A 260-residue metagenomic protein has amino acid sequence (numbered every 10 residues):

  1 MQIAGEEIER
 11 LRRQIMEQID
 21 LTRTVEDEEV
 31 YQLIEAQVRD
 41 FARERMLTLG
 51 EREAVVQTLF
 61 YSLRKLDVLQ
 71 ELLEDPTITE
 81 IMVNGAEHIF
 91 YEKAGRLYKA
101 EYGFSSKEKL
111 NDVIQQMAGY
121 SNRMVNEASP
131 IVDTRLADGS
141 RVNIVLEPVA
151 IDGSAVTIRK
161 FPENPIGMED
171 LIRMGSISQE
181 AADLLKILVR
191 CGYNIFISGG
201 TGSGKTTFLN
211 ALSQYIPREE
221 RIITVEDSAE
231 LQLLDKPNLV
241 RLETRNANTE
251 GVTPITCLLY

Functional and structural regions predicted by a protein language model:
M1-V125, L136: N-terminal accessory targeting/assembly segments
I15-R23, L63-Q70, K93, I114-V125 (+7 more regions): Conserved NTP-handling cores and scaffolds of large molecular machines
K65, A181, P254-I255: Amphipathic coiled-coil/heptad-repeat helices and related helical stalk/stem segments that mediate oligomerization
D75, H88-Y193: P-loop NTP-binding catalytic core
E80-M82, F90, D133-R135, R141-V145 (+5 more regions): Structured core elements
G192-T201, A211-Y260: Switch/coupling sub-region of P-loop NTPases
K205: Conserved lysine of the Walker
